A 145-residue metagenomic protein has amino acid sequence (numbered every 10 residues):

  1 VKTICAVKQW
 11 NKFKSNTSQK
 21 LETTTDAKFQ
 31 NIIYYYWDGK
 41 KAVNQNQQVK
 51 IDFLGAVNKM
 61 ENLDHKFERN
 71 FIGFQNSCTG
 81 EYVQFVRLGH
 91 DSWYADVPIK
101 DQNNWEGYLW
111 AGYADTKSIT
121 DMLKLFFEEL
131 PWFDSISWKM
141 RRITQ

Functional and structural regions predicted by a protein language model:
T3-Q145: Acidic, proline/glycine-rich low-complexity IDRs
